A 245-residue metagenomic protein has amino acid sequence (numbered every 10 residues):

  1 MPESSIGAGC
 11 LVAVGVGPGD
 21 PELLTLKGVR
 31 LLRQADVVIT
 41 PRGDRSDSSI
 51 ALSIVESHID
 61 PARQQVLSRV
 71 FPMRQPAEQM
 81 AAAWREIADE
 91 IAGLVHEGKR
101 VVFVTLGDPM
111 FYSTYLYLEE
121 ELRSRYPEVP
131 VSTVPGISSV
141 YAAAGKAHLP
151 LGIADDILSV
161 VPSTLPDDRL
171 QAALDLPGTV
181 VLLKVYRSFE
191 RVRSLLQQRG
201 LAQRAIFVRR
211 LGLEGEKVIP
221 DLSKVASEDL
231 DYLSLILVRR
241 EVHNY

Functional and structural regions predicted by a protein language model:
M1-P21, L26-G28, R33-P130, R193 (+3 more regions): Class I S-adenosyl-L-methionine
P2, K27-V29, A92, H148 (+2 more regions): A generic local secondary-structure boundary/capping motif
L11, L174-Y245: A contiguous loop/helix-start segment that scaffolds small-molecule binding in enzyme catalytic cores
T40, L67-V70, T133, I153 (+3 more regions): Structural signal for conserved beta-strand scaffold positions within catalytic alpha/beta enzyme cores
D47, A51, S139, S188: Short phosphate-engaging motifs
A83-G93, L149-P162, K224-L235: A polyampholytic, Gly/Pro-enriched intrinsically disordered region
A88, T164-D167, F189: Structural motif corresponding to alpha-helix initiation and N-cap regions
G107, F111-L176, S227, R240-V242: Class I SAM-dependent methyltransferase SAM-binding "motif I" and its flanking Rossmann-like core
